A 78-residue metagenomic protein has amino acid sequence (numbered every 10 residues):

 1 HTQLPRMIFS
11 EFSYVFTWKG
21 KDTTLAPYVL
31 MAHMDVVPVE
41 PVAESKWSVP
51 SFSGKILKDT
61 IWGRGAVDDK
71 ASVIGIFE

Functional and structural regions predicted by a protein language model:
H1-A66, V73: Acidic/His- and Gly-rich active-site-bordering loop/insert found across diverse amide/peptide-bond hydrolases
